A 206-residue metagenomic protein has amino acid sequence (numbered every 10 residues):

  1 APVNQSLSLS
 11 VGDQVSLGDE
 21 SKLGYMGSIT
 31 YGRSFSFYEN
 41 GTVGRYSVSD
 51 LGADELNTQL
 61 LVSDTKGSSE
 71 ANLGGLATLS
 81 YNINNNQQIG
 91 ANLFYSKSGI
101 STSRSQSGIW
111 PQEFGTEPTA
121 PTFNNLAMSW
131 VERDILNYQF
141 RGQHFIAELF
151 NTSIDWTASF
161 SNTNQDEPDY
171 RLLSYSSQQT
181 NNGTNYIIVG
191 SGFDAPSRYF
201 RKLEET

Functional and structural regions predicted by a protein language model:
A1-S105, D134-Y138: Transmembrane beta-barrel wall of Gram-negative outer-membrane proteins
S101-T206: Replace "related TpsB outer-membrane translocases also match" with "some related outer-membrane beta-barrels such as
